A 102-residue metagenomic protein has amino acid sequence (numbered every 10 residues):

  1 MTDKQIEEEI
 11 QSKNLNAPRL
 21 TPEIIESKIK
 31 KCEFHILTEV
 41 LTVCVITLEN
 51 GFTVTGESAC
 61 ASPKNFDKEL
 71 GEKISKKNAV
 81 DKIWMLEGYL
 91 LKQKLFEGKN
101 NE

Functional and structural regions predicted by a protein language model:
M1-E102: Domain-level marker for long, solvent-exposed, non-transmembrane regions
